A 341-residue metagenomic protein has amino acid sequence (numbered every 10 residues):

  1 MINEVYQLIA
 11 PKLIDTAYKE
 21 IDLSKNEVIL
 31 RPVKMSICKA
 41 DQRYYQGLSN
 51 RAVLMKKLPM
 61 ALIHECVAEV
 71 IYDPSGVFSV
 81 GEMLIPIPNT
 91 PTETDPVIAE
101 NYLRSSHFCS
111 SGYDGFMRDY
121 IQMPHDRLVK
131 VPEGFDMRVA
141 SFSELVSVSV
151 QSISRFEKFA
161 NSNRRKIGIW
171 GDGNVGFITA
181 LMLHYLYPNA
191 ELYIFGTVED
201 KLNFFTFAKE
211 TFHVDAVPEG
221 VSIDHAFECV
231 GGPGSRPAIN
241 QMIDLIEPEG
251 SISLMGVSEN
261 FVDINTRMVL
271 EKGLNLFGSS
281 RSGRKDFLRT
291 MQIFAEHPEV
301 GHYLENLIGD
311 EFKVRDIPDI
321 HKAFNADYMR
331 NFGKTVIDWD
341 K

Functional and structural regions predicted by a protein language model:
N3, R284-K341: C-terminal hydrophobic helical "lid"/dimerization subdomain of Rossmann-like NAD(P)H-dependent oxidoreductases
D22-M35, S49-E93, P132-G134: Glycine-rich beta-strand-centered segment in the early N-terminal region that forms part of a ligand/cofactor-binding
S36, P74, N89, V230-G234 (+1 more regions): Short glycine-/small-residue-rich Rossmann-like dinucleotide-binding loops
E65-V67, E82-M83, Y120, D172 (+1 more regions): Residue-level marker of beta-strand positions
T90-K166: NAD(P)H dinucleotide-binding glycine-rich loop of Rossmann-like/cofactor-binding domains, especially the beta1-alpha1
F135-A216: Mid-domain Rossmann-like dinucleotide-binding core that forms the NAD(H)/NADP(H) cofactor-binding site
K158-R164, L186-Y187, L202-N275: Glycine-rich cofactor phosphate-binding loops and adjacent beta1-alpha1 units of small-molecule cofactor enzyme domains
